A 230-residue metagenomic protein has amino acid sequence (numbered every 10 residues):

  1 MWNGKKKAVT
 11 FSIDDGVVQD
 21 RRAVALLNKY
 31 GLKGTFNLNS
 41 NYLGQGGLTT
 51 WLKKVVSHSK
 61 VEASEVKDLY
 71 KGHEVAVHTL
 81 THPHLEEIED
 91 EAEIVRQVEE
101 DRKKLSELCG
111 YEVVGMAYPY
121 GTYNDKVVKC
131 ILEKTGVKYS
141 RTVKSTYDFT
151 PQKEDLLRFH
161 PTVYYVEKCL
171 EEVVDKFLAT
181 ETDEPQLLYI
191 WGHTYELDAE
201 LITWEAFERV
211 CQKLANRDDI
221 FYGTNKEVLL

Functional and structural regions predicted by a protein language model:
M1-Q19: Boundary/entry segment of secreted carbohydrate-active catalytic domains
M1-W2, K29-G31, S40, S106-E107 (+4 more regions): C-terminal domain-boundary segment and adjacent tail
T10-F11, E74, I220: Hydrophobic "anchor" residues on beta-strands that sit immediately upstream of conserved functional sites
S12, V77, S145, P151-T182 (+1 more regions): Glycan-processing catalytic domains of CAZymes
I13-G16, T79, T194, N225: Active-site metal-binding loops of divalent metal-dependent hydrolases
R22-L26, K126-I131, V210: A short acidic, amphipathic alpha-helical/loop segment
V24-K29, H58-Y70, D175-E181, C211: Short amphipathic alpha-helices and their capping/turn segments at secondary-structure boundaries
Y30-K126, T146-Y147, Q152-R158, Q186-L197: Metal-dependent polysaccharide deacetylase catalytic core of the NodB/CE4 family, i.e., the active-site-bearing domain
